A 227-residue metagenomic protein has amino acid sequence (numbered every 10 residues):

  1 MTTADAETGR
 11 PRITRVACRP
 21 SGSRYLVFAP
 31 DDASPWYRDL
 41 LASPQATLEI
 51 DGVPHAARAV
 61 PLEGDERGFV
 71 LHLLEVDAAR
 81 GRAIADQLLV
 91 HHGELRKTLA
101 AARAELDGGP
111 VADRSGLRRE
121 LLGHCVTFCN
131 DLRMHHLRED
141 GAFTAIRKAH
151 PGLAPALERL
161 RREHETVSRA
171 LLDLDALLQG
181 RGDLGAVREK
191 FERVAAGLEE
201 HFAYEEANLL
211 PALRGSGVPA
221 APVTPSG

Functional and structural regions predicted by a protein language model:
M1-P30, H124: Short beta-strand segments
T2-D5, R15, T47, R138 (+1 more regions): Generic hydrophobic/packing signal
T8-R10, S34, T47, E66 (+2 more regions): A broad, structure-centric signal for solvent-exposed, well-ordered loop/edge residues that line or flank functional
G9-R10, F28-A29, Y37-L40, H135: Short histidine-centered beta-strand/loop micro-motifs that create catalytic or ligand/metal-coordination sites
G22-R24, D31-V76: Short, structured beta-strand-loop surface elements
P30-D31, P44-A46, R161-E163, G227: Short, charged/polar low-complexity linear motifs in solvent-exposed/disordered segments
F69-G227: Small-residue-biased structural context
